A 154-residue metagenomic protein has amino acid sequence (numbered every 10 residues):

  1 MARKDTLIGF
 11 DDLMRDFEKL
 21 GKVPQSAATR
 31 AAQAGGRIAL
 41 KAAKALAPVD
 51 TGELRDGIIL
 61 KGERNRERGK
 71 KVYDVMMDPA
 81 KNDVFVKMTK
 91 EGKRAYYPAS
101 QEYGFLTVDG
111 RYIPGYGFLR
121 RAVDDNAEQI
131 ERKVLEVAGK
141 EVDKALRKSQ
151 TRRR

Functional and structural regions predicted by a protein language model:
M1-M76, Y97-R154: Short, Lys/Arg-rich flexible segments
A80-T89, R94-Y97: Short, surface-exposed beta-strand/loop "edge" segments at domain boundaries and coil↔beta transitions
